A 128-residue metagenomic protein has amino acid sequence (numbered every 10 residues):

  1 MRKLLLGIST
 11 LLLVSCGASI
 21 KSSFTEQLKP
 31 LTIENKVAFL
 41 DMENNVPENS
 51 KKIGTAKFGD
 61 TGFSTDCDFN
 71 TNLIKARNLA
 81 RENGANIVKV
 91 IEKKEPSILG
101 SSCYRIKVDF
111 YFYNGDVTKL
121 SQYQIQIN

Functional and structural regions predicted by a protein language model:
M1-C16: Sec-dependent bacterial lipoprotein signal peptides
V14-L31: Bacterial Sec signal peptide processing site at the extreme N-terminus
G17, D66-D68, S102-Y104: Sequence contexts marking disulfide-bonded cysteines in secreted/extracellular proteins
E26-V46: Post-signal peptide N-terminal segment of mature Sec-exported envelope proteins
K51-K94: Short, well-ordered alpha-helical segments
N78, K89-N128: Surface-exposed short loop/turn segments
